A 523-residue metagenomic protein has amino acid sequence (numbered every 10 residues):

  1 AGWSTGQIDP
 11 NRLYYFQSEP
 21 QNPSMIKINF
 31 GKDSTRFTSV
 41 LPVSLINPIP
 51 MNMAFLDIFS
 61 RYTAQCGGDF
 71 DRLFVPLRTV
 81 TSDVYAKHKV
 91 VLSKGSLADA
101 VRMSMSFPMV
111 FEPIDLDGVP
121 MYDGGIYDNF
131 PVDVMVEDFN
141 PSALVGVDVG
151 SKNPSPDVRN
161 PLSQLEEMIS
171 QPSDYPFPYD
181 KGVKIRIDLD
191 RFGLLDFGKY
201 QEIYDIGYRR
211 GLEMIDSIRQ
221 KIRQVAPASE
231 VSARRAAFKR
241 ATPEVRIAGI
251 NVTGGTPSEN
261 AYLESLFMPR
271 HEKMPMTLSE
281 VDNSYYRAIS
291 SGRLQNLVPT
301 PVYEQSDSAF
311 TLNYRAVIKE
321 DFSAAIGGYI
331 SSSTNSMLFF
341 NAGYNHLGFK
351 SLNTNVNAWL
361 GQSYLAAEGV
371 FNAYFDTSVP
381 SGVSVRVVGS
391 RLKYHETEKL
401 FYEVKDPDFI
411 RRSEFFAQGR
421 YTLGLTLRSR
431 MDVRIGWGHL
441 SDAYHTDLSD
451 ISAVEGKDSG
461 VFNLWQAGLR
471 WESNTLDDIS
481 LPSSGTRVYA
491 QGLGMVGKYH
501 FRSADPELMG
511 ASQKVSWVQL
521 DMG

Functional and structural regions predicted by a protein language model:
A1-Y286, S290-L297, P301-Y303, K319-F322: Patatin-like phospholipase
A64-C66, D128-V132, M168-Q171, Q418-G419 (+3 more regions): Glycine-rich, charged/polar anion/phosphate-binding loops that engage phosphate groups from diverse ligands
T81-D83, K94, D148-V149, V387 (+2 more regions): Short, structured patches in soluble enzyme cores that scaffold and shape functional sites
G124-D128, L165, Q362-S363, S413 (+1 more regions): Short, glycine/acidic-rich beta->alpha junctions
P156-R159, D196-F197, H395-L400, Y444-L448 (+1 more regions): Short acidic, glycine/serine/threonine-rich loops at helix termini
Q224-A233, G436-H439, Y489-G492: A glycine-rich phosphate-binding loop feature that marks nucleotide/adenosyl-phosphate handling sites
S279-E280, S284, S290, N296-L476 (+2 more regions): Gram-negative/organellar outer-membrane beta-barrel architecture
Q466-A467, E472, L476-G523: Extended beta-strand-rich architecture
